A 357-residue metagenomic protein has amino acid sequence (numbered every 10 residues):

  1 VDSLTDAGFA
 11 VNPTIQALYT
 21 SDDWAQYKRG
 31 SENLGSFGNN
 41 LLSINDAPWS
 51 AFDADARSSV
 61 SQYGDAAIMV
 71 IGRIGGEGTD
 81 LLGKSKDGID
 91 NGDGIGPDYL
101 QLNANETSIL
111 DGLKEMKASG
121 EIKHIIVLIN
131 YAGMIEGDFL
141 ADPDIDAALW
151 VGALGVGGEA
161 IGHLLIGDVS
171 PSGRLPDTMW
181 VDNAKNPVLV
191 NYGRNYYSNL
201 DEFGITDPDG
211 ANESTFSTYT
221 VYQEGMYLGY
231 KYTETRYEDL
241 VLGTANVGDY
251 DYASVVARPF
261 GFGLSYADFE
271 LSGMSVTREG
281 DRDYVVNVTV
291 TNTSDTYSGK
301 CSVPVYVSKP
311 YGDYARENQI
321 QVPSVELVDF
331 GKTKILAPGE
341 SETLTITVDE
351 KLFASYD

Functional and structural regions predicted by a protein language model:
V1-D357: C-terminal non-catalytic regions of proteins with extracellular/luminal or membrane-system context
